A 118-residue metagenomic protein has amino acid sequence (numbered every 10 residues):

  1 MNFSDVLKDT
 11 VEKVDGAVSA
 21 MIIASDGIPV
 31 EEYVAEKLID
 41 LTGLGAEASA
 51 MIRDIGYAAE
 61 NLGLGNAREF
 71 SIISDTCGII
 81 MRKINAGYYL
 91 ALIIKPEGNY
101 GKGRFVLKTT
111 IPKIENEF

Functional and structural regions predicted by a protein language model:
M1-S19, A24-F118: Non-catalytic interaction/Regulatory regions outside core domains
